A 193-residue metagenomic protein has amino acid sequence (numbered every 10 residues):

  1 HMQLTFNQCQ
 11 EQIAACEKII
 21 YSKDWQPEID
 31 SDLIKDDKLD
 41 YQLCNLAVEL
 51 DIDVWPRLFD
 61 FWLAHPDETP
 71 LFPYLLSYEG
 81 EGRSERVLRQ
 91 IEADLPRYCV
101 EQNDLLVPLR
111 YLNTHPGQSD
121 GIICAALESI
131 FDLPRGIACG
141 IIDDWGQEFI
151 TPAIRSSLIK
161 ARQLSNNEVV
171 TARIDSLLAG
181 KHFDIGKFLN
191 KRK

Functional and structural regions predicted by a protein language model:
H1-L4, C44: Charge-biased C-terminal accessory regions appended to nucleic-acid-, cytoskeletal NTPase
Q3-S31, E49-W62, E81-L95, P116-E128 (+2 more regions): Amphipathic alpha-helical scaffolding segments comprising HEAT/armadillo-like alpha-solenoid repeats
N7, S31-Q42, L63-P73, R97-V107 (+2 more regions): Generic helix N-cap/helix-start motif at coil->alpha-helix transitions
V48, L76-S77, L109-N113, D143 (+1 more regions): Structural signature of alpha-helical solenoid repeat scaffolds
L76, G146-Q147, R162-N166: Amphipathic alpha-helical interaction elements
V107-Q118, R162-K193: Long alpha-helical HEAT/HEAT-like repeat alpha-solenoid scaffolds in very large eukaryotic proteins, especially those
P108-Y111, G117-G121, L127-L133, A138-I142 (+1 more regions): Extended, amphipathic alpha-helical scaffolds
